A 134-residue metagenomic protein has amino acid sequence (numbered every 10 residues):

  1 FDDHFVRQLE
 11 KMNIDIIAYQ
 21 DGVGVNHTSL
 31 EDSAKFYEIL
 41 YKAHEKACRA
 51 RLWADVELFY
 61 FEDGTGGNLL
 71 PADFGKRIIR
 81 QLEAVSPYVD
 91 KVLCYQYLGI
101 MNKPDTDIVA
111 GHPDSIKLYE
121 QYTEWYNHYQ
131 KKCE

Functional and structural regions predicted by a protein language model:
F1-E134: Glycan-processing catalytic domains of CAZymes
